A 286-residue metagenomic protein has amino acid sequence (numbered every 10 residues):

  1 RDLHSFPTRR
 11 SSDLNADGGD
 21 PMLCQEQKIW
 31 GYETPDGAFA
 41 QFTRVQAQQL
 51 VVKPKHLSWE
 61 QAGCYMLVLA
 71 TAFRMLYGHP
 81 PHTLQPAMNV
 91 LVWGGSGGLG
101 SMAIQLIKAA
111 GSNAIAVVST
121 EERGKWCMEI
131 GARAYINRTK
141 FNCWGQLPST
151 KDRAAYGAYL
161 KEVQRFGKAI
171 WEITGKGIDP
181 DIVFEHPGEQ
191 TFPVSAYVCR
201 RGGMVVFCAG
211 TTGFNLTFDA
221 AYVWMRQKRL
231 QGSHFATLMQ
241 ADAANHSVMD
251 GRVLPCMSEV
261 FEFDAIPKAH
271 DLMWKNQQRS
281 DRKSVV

Functional and structural regions predicted by a protein language model:
D2-S11, V286: Short, small-residue-biased leader/transition segments that mark boundaries at the very start of proteins
S12-G94, K140-C143, T150-D152: NAD(P)H dinucleotide-binding glycine-rich loop of Rossmann-like/cofactor-binding domains, especially the beta1-alpha1
T71, G98-L99, Q190-T191: Hydrophobic/small residue at the entry helix of a nucleotide-binding pocket
Q85, C199-R200: Helix-to-beta-strand junctions that scaffold the AdoMet/dcAdoMet cofactor pocket in Class I SAM-dependent enzymes
G94-G95, P187: NAD(P)H cofactor-binding loop motif with strongest signal on the N-terminal glycine-rich segment
K108-Q190: Adenosine-nucleotide cofactor-binding segment
P193-Y197, L238-S284: C-terminal hydrophobic helical "lid"/dimerization subdomain of Rossmann-like NAD(P)H-dependent oxidoreductases
R201-C208, F218-M257: Rossmann-fold dehydrogenase core element
